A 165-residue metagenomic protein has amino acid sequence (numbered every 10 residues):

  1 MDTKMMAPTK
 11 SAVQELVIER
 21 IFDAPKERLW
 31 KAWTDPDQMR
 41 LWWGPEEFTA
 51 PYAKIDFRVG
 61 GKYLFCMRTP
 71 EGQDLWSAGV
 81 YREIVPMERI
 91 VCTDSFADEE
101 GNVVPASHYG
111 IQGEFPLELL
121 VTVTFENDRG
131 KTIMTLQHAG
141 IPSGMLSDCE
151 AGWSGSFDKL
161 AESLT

Functional and structural regions predicted by a protein language model:
M1-T49: Hydrophobic ligand-binding cavity/cleft-lining segments
L29, M39, Y63, Y81 (+4 more regions): Hydrophobic pocket/interface hotspot
W33, W43, D94-F96, L164: Short, flexible helix/strand-to-coil boundary loops that buttress conserved ligand/catalytic motifs in alpha/beta
T34, T122, T132-T135: Ser/Thr-centric signal marking residues that sit in or immediately flank functional binding/regulatory motifs
T34-D35, P86, D158: Solvent-exposed alpha-helix faces
P45, A53-V59, L64, R68-D128 (+1 more regions): Hydrophobic-ligand binding "helix-grip"
E114-L117, G140-T165: A conserved amphipathic terminal alpha-helix motif
G130-P142: Short helix/strand-capping connector loops at secondary-structure junctions
